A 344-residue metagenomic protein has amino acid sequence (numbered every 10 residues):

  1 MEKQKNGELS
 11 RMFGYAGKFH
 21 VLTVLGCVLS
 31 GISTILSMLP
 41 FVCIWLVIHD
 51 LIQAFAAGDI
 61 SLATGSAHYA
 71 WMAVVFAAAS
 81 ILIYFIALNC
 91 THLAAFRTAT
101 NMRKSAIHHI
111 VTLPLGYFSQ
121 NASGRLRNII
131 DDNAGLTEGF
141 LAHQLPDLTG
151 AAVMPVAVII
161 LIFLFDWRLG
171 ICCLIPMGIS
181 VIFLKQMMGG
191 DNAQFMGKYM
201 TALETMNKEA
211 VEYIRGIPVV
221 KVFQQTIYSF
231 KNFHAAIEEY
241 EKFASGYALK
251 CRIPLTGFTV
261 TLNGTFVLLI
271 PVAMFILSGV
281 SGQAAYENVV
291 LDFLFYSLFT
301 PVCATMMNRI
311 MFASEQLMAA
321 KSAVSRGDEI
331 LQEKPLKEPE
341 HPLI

Functional and structural regions predicted by a protein language model:
M1-E2, L331-I344: Primarily ABC-family ATPase nucleotide-binding module
M1-S37, A57-Y69, A87, T91 (+5 more regions): Membrane-integrated ABC transporters
F13, G17-V21, L115, D132-L141 (+7 more regions): An intracellular "coupling" helix at the cytosolic face of ABC transporter transmembrane type-1 domains
I32, L36-L46, A79-L82, P146-G189 (+1 more regions): A hydrophobic transmembrane-helix motif
I86-R97, N101, L164, Q186-T205 (+1 more regions): Cytoplasmic juxtamembrane "membrane-exit" helices immediately C-terminal to transmembrane segments
V111-P155, R215: Juxtamembrane loop-to-helix connectors within ABC transporter transmembrane domains
Q225, C303-I330: Cytosolic ends of transmembrane helices, especially the final helix of ABC transmembrane type-1 domains
